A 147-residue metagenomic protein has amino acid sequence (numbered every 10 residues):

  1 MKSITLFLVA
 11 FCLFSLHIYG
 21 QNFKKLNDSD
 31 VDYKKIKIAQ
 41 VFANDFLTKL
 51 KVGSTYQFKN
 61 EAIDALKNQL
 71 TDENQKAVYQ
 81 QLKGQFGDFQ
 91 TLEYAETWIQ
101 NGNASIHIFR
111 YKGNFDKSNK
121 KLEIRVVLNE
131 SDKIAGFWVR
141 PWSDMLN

Functional and structural regions predicted by a protein language model:
M1-F23: Bacterial Sec-dependent N-terminal signal peptides
S3, F58, D116-K117: Short hydrophobic/aromatic segments of transmembrane alpha-helices and their interfaces
V9, L47, D64: Generic anion/oxyanion-binding catalytic loop in active/binding sites
G20-N27, A65-Q69, R125-V126: Charged, low-complexity, helix/coiled-coil-prone segments
Q21-V52: Short, low-complexity N-terminal intrinsically disordered segments enriched in polar/charged residues
V41, Y56-S105: Short solvent-exposed beta->alpha transition segments
E96-N147: Exposed beta-sheet edge and beta->alpha loop/turn motif
